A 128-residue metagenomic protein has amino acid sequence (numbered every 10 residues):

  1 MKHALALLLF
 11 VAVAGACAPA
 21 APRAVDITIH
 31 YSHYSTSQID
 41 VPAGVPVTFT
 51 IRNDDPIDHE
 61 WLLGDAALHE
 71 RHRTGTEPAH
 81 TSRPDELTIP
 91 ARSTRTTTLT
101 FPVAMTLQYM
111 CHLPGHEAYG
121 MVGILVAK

Functional and structural regions predicted by a protein language model:
A4-G15: Bacterial N-terminal signal peptides
C17-T28, L68-T76, H116-K128: Extracytoplasmic/periplasmic copper-protein system
A21-V47: N-terminal edge beta-strand
H33, D85-K128: Extracellular/periplasmic metallocenter environments
Q38-W61, T94-V103, L107, A127: Beta-strand cores of secreted/periplasmic/IMS beta-sandwich domains, seen most often in copper-related folds
L62-L68: Short Gly/aromatic-enriched secondary-structure transition segments
E70-T88: Aromatic- and Gly/Pro-rich amphipathic surface segment
